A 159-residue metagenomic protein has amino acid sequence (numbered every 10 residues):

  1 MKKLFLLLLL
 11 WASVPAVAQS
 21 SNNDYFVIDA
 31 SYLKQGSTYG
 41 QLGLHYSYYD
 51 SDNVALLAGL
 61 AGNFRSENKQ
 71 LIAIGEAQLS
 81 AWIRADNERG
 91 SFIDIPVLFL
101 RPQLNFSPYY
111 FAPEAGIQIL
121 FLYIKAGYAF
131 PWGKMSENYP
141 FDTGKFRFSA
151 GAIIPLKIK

Functional and structural regions predicted by a protein language model:
M1-D24: Bacterial Sec-dependent N-terminal signal peptides
N23-K34, V54-S66, F92-Y109, I124-W132: Transmembrane beta-strand segments that form the barrel wall of outer-membrane beta-barrel proteins
A30-Q41, F64-I74, Q103-A115, K134-T143: Solvent-exposed loop/turn segments connecting transmembrane beta-strands in outer-membrane beta-barrel proteins
S37-Y39, H45-R89: Detector for outer-membrane/organellar transmembrane beta-barrel domains, recognizing the amphipathic beta-strand
Y46-Y48, L79-A85, F106, A115-I119 (+2 more regions): Residue-level signature of outer-membrane beta-barrel architecture
S51-L56, R84-R89, L100, F121-A126 (+1 more regions): Repeated loop/turn-to-beta-strand initiation elements of outer-membrane beta-barrel proteins
A85-L98, S136-P140: Intrinsically disordered, low-complexity coil segments
D142-K159: Outer-membrane beta-barrel "beta-signal"
